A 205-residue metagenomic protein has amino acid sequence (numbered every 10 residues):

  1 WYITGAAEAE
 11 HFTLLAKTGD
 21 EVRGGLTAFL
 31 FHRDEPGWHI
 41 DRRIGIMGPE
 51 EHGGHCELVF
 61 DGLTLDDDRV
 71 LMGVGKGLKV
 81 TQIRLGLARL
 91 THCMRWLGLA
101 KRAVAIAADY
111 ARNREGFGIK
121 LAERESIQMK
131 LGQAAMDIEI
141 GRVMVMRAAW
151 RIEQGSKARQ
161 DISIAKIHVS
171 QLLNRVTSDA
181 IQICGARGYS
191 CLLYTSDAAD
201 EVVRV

Functional and structural regions predicted by a protein language model:
W1-D41: A short core secondary-structure module
W1-Y2, A6-E8, T18, V70 (+1 more regions): Active-site beta-strand/loop segments that form the cofactor-binding cradle of oxidoreductase flavoproteins
E10-F12, L26-T27, P36, G54-D61 (+2 more regions): Structural beta-strand/beta-sheet cores of well-ordered domains, especially the beta-sheet scaffolds that support
H39-E139: Glycine-rich beta->alpha junctions and the first turn(s) of the following alpha-helix
A108-A122, A135-H168, I181-Y189: C-terminal helix-coil-helix/basic helical segment that borders enzyme active sites and/or dimer interfaces and provides
L172-A180: Hydrophobic alpha-helical segments of membrane proteins
Y194-V205: Single conserved hydrophobic/aromatic residue that forms the stacking wall/gate of nucleotide- or nucleobase-binding
